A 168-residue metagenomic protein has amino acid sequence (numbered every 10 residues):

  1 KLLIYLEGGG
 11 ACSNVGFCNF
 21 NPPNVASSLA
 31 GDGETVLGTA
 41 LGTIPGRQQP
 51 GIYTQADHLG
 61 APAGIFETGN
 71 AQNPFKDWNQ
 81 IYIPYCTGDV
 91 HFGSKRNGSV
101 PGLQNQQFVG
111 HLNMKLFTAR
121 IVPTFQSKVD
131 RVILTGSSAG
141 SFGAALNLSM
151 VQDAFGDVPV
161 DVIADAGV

Functional and structural regions predicted by a protein language model:
K1-V168: C-terminal His-loop and adjacent cap/lid subdomain of alpha/beta-hydrolase
